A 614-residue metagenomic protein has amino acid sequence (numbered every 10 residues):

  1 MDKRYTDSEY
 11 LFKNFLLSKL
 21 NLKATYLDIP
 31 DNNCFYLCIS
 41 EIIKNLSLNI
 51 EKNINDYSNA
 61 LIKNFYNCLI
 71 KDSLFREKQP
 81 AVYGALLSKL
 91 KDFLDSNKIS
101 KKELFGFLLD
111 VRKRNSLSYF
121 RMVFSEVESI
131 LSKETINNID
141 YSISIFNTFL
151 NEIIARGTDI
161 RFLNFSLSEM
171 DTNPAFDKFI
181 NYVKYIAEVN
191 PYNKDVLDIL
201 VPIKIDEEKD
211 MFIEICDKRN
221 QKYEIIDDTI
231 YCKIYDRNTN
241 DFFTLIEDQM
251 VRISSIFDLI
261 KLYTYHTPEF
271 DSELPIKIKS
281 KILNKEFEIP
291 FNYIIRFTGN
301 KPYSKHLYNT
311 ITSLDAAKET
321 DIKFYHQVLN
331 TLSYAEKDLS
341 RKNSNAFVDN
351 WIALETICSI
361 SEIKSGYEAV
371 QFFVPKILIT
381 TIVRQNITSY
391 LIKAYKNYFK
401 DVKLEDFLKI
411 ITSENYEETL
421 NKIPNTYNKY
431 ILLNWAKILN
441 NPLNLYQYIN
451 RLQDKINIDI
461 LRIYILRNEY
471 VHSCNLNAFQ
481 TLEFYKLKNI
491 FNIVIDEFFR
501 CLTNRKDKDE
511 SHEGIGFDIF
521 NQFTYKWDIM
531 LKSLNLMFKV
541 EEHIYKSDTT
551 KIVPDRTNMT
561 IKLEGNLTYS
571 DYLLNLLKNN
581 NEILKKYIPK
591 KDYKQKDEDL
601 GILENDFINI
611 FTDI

Functional and structural regions predicted by a protein language model:
M1-L61, Y303-D548, Y569, L573-L584 (+1 more regions): Amphipathic, oligomerization/interface secondary-structure segments
M1-T158, L163: N-terminal "leader" segments that precede or initiate the main folded domain
D92-N345, I352, T356, L482-E513 (+2 more regions): Charged, non-catalytic interaction/linker regions at domain boundaries that couple catalytic cores to substrate
P554, I561-L563: Short linear proline/tyrosine/threonine-rich motifs used for host-factor recruitment and membrane trafficking/assembly
L567, D597: Functional cation/ligand-contacting sites centered on basic and imidazole/sulfhydryl donors
K586-P589: Surface-exposed interfaces of beta-sheet-rich extracellular modules
Y593-Q595: Short alpha-helix capping/helix-loop boundary micro-motifs
E598-I602: Short, polar loop/linker segments at the starts of domains and inter-domain junctions
